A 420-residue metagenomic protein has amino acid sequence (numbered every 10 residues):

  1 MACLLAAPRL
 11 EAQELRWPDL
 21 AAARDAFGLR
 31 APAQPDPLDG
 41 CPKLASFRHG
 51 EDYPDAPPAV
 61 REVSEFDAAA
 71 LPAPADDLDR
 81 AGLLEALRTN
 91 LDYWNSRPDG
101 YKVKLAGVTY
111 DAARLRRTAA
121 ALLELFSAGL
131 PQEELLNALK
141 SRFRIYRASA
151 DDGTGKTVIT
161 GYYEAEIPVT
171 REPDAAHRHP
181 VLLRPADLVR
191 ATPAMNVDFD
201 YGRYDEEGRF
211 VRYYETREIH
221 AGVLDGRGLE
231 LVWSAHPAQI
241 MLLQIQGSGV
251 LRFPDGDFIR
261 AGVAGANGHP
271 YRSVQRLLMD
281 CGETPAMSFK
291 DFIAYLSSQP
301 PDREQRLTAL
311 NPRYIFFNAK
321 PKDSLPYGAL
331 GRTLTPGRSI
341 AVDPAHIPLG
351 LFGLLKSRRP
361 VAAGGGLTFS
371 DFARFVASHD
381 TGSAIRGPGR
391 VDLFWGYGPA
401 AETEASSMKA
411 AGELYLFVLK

Functional and structural regions predicted by a protein language model:
M1-L4: Bacterial N-terminal signal peptides
L10-A12: Boundary at the C-terminal end of the N-terminal hydrophobic targeting segment
E14-C41: N-terminal propeptides/low-complexity segments immediately following signal peptides in secreted or periplasmic proteins
Y53-P321, G328-R332: Secretory/export targeting leaders with adjacent low-complexity proregions
G82, K322-K420: C-terminal soluble interaction/assembly domains
